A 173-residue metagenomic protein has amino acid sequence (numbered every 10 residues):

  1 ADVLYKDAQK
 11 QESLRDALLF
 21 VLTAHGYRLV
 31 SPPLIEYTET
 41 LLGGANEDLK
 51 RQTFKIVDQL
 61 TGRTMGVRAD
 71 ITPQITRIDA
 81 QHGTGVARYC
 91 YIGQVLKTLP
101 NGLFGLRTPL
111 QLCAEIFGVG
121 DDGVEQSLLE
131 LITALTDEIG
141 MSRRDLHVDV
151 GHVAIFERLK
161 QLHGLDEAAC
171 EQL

Functional and structural regions predicted by a protein language model:
A1-L173: TRNA-recognition modules of translation machinery and tRNA-sensing kinases, especially anticodon-binding
